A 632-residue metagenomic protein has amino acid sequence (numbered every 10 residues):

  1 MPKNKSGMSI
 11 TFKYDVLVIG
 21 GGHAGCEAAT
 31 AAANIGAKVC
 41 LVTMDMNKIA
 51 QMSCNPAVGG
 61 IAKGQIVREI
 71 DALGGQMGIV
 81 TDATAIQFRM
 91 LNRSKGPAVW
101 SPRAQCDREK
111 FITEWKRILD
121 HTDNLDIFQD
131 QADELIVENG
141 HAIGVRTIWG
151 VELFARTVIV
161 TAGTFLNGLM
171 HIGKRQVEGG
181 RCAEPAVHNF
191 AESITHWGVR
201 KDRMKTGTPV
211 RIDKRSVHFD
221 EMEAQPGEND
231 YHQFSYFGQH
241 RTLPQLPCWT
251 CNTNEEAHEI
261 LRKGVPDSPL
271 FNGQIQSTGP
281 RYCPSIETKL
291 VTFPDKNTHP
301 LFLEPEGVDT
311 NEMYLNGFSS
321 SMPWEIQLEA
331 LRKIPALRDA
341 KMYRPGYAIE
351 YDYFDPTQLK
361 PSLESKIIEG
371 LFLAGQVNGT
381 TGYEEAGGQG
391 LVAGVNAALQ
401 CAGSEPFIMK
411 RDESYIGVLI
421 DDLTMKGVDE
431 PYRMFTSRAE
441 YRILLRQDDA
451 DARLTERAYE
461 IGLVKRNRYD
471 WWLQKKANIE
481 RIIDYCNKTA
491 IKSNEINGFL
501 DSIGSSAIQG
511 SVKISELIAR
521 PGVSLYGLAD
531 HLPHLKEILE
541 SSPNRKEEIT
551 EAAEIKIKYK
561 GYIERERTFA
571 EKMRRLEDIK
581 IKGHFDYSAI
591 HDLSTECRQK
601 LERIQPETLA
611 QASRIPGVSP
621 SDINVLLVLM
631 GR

Functional and structural regions predicted by a protein language model:
I10-A24: Beta1/beta-strand and adjacent pyrophosphate-binding region of the FAD-binding site in flavoprotein oxidoreductases
F12-K13, T30-E134, W149, T161-R181 (+3 more regions): Conserved N-terminal/central alpha/beta ligand/cofactor-binding core
I19, E152-G163: Short hydrophobic core segments
D45-N47, K63, E192-L328, M425-G498 (+2 more regions): An anion/pyrophosphate-binding glycine-rich loop and adjacent beta-alpha core in soluble alpha-beta enzymes
I136-E152: Conserved beta-strand-loop-beta-strand element in the redox core of flavoprotein oxidoreductases
Y314-T380, I408-D421, K546-K600, Q605: A glycine-rich dinucleotide-binding beta-alpha-beta segment and adjacent secondary-structure elements that constitute
A386-F407: Internal hydrophobic alpha-helix adjacent to the cofactor/substrate pocket in enzyme cavities
R438, T455-N624, V628-R632: Extended, charge-enriched "interface" segments that sit outside catalytic cores
